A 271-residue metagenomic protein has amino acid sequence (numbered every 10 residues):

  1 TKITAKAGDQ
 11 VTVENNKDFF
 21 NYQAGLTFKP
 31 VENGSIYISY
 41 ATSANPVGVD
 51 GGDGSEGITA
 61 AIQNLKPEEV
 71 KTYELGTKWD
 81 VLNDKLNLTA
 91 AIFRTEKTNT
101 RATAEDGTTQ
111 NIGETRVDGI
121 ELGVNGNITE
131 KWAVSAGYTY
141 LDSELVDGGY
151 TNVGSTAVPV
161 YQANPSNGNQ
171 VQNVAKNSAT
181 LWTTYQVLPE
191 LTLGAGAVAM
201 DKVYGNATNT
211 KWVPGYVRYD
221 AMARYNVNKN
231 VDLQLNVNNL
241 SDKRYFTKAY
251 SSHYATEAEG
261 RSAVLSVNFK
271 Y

Functional and structural regions predicted by a protein language model:
T1, I36, L86-A90, V134-A136 (+5 more regions): Transmembrane beta-strands of outer-membrane beta-barrel proteins
T1-Q10, G48-G57, A61, T100-T108 (+4 more regions): Outer-membrane beta-barrel translocator domains and adjoining extracellular loop/strand segments of Gram-negative
T1-V31: Signature of Gram-negative outer-membrane beta-barrel scaffolds
D18-F20, E69-Y73, R116-I120, A175-A179 (+2 more regions): Residues that define the transmembrane beta-barrel architecture of outer-membrane proteins
A24-F28, L75-W79, L122-G126, A136 (+4 more regions): Residues on the lipid-exposed face of transmembrane beta-strands in outer-membrane beta-barrel proteins
K29, S35-Y37, A41, N64-G149 (+1 more regions): Membrane-embedded beta-barrel scaffold of Gram-negative outer-membrane proteins
A91-E96, N111-A207, S241, K270: Gram-negative outer-membrane beta-barrel transporters
V198-N206, R224-Y271: C-terminal beta-signal and adjacent terminal beta-strands/loops of Gram-negative outer-membrane beta-barrel proteins
